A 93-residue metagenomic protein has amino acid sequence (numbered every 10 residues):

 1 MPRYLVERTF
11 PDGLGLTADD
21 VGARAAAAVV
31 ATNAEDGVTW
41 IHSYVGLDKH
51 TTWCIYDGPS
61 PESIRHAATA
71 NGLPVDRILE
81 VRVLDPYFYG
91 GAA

Functional and structural regions predicted by a protein language model:
M1-A34, T39-I41, A67, V83-A93: Short S/T/G/P-rich N-terminal loop/turn motif that feeds into the first structured element of a domain
Y4-R8, I41-S63: Short, well-ordered beta-strand segments in beta-rich or mixed alpha/beta enzyme and ligand-binding folds
G58-L84: An amphipathic, aromatic/His-enriched active-site/gating alpha helix that lines ligand/cofactor pockets
